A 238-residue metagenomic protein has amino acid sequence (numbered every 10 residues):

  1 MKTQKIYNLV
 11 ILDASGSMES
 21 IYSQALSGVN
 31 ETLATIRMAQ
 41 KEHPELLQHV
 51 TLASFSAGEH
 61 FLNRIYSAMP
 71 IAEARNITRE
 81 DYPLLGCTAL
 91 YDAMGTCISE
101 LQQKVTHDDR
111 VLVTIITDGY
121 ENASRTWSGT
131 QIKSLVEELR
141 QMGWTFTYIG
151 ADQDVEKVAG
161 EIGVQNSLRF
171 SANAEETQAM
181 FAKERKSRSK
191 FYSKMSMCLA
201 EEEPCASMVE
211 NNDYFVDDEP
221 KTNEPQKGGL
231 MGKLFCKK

Functional and structural regions predicted by a protein language model:
M1-K238: Acidic, low-complexity intrinsically disordered regions
